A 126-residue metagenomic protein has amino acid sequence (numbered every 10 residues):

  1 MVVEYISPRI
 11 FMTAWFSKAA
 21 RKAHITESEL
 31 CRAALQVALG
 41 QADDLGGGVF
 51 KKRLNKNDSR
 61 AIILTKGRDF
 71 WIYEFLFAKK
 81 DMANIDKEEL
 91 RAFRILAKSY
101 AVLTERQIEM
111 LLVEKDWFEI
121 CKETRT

Functional and structural regions predicted by a protein language model:
M1-I25, V113-T126: Arg/Lys-rich, positively charged N-terminal/basic patches that mediate binding to nucleic acids
V2-V3, S17, V37, F77 (+1 more regions): Short, functionally important structural connectors and interaction interfaces within domains
E4, P8-I10, D43, F70 (+2 more regions): Short linear sequence motifs
Y5-R9, A20, E27-E29, T65-R68 (+1 more regions): Amphipathic, alpha-helical segments enriched in basic
R9-K52: N-terminal first-folded block
L39-D44, R53-D58, A97-Y100, D116-T124: Short amphipathic alpha-helical patches
Q41-M82: Basic/aromatic recognition patch in beta-strand/loop cores that engages polyanionic ligands
K66-E123: Enriched for short, Lys/Arg-rich terminal
